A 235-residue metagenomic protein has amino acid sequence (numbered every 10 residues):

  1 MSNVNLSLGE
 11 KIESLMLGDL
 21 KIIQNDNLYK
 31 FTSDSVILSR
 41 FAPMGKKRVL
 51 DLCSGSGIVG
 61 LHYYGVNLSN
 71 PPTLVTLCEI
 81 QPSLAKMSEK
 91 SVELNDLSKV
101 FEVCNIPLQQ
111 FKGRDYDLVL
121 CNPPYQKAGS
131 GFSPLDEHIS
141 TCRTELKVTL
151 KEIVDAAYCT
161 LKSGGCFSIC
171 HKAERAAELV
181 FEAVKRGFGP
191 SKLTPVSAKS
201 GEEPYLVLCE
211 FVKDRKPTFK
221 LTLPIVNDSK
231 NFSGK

Functional and structural regions predicted by a protein language model:
V4-L8, L77-I80: Non-catalytic accessory regions of SAM-dependent methyltransferases
N5-R48, S54-N67, E210, P224: SAM-dependent Rossmann-like transferase core, predominantly class I methyltransferases with a strong bias toward
I23, T76, E102-C104, S191-T194: General small-molecule cofactor/ligand-binding pocket signal
Q24, G201-K235: SAM/dcSAM-binding transferase cores
N27, L146-P204: Conserved Class I SAM-dependent methyltransferase catalytic core
L38, N122, I153, F211: Residue-level signal for inorganic ion chemistry
F41-F132: Conserved SAM/SAH cofactor-binding pocket of Class I
P123-E152: Mobile active-site "lid"/loop adjacent to the S-adenosyl-L-methionine
